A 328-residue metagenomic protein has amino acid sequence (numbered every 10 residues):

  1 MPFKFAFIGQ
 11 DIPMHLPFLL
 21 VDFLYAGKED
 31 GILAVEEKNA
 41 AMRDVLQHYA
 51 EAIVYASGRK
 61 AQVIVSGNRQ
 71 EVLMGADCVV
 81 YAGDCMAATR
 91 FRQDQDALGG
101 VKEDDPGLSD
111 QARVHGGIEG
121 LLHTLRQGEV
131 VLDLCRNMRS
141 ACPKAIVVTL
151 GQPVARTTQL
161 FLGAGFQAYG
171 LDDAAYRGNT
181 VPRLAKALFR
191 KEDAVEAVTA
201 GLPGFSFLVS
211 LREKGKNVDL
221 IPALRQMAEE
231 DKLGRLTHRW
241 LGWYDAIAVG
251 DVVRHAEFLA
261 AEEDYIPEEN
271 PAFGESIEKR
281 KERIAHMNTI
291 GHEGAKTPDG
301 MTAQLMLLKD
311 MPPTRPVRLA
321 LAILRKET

Functional and structural regions predicted by a protein language model:
M1-E36: N-terminal Rossmann-like dinucleotide-binding module
L24-R59: Glycine-rich phosphate-binding loop and adjoining beta1-alpha1-beta2 segment of Rossmann-like nucleotide-binding folds
V54-I64, F166, D193: A short helix-to-beta-strand connector/capping loop
Q62-G75: Short acidic low-complexity segments
L73-G83: N-terminal Rossmann-like NAD(P) cofactor-binding module of classical short-chain dehydrogenase/reductase
T89-A164: Rossmann-fold NAD(P)-binding glycine/threonine-rich loop
R136, I146, L150-K214: Rossmann-fold dinucleotide-binding core
L184-T328: Long, compositionally biased stretches enriched for glycine and/or charged residues
